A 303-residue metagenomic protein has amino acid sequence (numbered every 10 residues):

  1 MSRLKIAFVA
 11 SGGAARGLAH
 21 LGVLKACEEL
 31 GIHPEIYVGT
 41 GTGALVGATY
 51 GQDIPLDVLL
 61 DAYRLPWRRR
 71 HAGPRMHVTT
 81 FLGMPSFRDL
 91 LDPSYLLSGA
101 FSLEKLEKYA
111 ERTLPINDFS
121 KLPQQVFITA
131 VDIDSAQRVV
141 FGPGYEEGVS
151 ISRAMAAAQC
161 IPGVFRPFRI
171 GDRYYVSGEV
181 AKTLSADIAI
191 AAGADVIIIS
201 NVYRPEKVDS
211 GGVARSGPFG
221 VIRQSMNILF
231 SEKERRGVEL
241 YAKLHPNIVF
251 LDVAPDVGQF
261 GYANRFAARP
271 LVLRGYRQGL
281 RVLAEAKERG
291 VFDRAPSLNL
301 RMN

Functional and structural regions predicted by a protein language model:
M1-T40, A48-N303: Patatin-like phospholipase
